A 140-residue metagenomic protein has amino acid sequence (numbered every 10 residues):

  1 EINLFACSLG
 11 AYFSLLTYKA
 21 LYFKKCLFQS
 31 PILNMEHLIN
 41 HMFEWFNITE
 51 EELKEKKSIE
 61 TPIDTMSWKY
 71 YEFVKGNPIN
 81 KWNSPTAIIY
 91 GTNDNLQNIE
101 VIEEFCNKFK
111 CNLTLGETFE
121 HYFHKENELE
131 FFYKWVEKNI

Functional and structural regions predicted by a protein language model:
E1: Conserved acidic catalytic loop of the alpha/beta-hydrolase fold
L4-F5, P85: N-terminal hydrophobic or amphipathic segments with adjacent small-residue motifs that include Sec signal peptides
F5-S14: Gly/Ala-rich beta-loop-alpha elbow adjacent to hydrolase catalytic centers
T17-Y18: Aromatic pocket-lining residues of Rossmann-like dinucleotide-binding sites
Y22-E104, K108-L115, F119-N139: The alpha/beta-hydrolase serine catalytic core
